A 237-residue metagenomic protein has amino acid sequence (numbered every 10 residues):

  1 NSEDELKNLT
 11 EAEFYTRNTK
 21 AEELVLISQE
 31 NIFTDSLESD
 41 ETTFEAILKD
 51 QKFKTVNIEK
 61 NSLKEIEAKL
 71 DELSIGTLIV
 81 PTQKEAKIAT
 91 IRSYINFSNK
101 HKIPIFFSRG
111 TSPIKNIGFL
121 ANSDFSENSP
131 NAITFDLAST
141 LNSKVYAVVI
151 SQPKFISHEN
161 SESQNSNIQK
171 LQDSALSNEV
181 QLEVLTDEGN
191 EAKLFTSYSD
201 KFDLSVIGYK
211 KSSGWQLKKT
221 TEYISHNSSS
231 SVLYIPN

Functional and structural regions predicted by a protein language model:
N1-S2, Q29-N31, E59, V80-K84 (+3 more regions): Structural motif
N1-V25, G110-V148, S163-L176, H226: Short acidic/Ser/Thr-enriched loop-to-helix initiation segments
E5-L6, I32-E38, E127, F155-S163: Short, charged/polar "capping" segments at the starts of alpha-helices and the immediately preceding loops
Q29-F33, G110-P113, I150-F155, N237: Short beta-alpha junction loops
T43-I58: A glycine-rich helix N-cap at a beta->alpha junction
N57-E65, D187-A192: Charged docking surfaces used in two-component/phosphorelay signaling
E65-P113, S199-N237: Gly/Ser-rich helix-loop-strand patches that form or flank binding pockets for ribonucleotide-derived cofactors
N167-Q172, D187-S199: A short, acidic, amphipathic alpha-helical segment used as a generic capping/interface helix at domain edges
